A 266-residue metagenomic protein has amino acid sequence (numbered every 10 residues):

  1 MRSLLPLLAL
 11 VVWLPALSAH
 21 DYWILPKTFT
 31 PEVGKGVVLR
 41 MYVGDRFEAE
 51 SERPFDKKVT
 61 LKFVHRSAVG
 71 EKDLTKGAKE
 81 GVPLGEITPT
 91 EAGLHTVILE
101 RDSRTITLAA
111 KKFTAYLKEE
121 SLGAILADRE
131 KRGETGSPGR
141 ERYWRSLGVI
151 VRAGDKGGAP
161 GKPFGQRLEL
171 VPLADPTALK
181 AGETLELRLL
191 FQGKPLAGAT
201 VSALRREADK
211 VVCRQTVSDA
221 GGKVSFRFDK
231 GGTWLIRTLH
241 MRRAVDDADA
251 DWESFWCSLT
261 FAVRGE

Functional and structural regions predicted by a protein language model:
L5-A16: Bacterial N-terminal signal peptides
A19-V38, A124-L185, L190-P195, E207-D209 (+1 more regions): Beta-strand-rich domain onsets/edges
R40-K79: N-terminal, post-signal-peptide region of Sec/Tat-exported proteins
E48, D102-A110, R242-A248: Short acidic/polar inter-strand loop motif in beta-rich domains
V59-L61, A197-A199, W234: Short beta-strand/loop motifs in extracellular/secreted proteins, especially within beta-sandwich accessory domains
L61-G70, T200-Q215: Short amphipathic beta-strand segments in non-cytosolic proteins
E80-L84, G93, T216-G232: Glycine-centered loop-to-beta-strand initiation motif
G93-T105, T233-R243: Short, aromatic- and glycine-rich surface loops/edge beta-strands on solvent-exposed regions
